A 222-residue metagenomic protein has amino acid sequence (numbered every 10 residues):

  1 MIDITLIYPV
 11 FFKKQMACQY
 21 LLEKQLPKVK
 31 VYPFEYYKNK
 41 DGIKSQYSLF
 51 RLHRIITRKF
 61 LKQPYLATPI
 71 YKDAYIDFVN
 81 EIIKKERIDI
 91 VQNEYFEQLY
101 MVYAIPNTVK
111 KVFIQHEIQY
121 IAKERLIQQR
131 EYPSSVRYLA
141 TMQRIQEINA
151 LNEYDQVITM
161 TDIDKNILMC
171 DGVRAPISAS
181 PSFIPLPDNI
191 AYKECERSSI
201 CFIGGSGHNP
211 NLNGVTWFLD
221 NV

Functional and structural regions predicted by a protein language model:
M1-E35, K85-E86: N-terminal subdomain of nucleotide-sugar transferases
P9, N93-Y95, T159-T161: Replace "coordinates the UDP/GDP/TDP-sugar" with "coordinates nucleotide-activated sugar donors
F12-Y20, Y100-M101, I121, K165-L168: Short, charged/polar "capping" segments at the starts of alpha-helices and the immediately preceding loops
K44-L99, E131-E153: Conserved nucleotide-sugar donor-binding subdomain of glycosyltransferases
D89-I90, K110, Q156, S199: Structural motif
I105-Q129: Active-site proximal beta-strand in glycosyltransferases
V112, Y120, R137-R144, I148-N189: Donor nucleotide-sugar binding/catalytic pocket of nucleotide-sugar-dependent glycosyltransferases
A179-V222: Conserved catalytic-core segment of nucleotide-activated headgroup transferases in glycan assembly
